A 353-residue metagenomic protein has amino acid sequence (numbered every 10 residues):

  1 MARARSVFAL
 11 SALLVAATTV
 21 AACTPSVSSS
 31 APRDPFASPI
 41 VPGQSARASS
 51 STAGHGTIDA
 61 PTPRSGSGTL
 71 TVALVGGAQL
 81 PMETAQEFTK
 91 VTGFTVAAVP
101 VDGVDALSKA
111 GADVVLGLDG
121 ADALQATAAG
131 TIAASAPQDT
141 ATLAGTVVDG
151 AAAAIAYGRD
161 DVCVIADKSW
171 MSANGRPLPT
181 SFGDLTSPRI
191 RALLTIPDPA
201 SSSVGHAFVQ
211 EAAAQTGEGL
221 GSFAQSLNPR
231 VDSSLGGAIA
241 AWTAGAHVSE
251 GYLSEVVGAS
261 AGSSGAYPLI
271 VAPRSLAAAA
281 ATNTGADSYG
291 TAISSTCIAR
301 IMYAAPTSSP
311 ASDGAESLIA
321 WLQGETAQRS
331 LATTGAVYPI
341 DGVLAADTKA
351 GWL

Functional and structural regions predicted by a protein language model:
M1-S28: Secretory targeting and sorting signals
C23-V27, A31-Q125, A240: Early extracytoplasmic/lumenal segment of secretory-pathway proteins
S67-T71, V75-L80, D105-V114, L118-S254 (+2 more regions): Extracytoplasmic ligand-binding site segments that recognize negatively charged/polar headgroups
A141-G145, D160, S222-G236, T284-S308 (+1 more regions): Periplasmic-binding protein-like
I165-M171, A299-G314, W321, S330-T334: A bilobed periplasmic-binding-protein/Venus flytrap-type ligand-binding module shared by bacterial periplasmic
I190-A200, W321-L344: Periplasmic-binding protein-like
A345-L353: Extracellular/periplasmic bilobal clamshell ligand-binding domains
